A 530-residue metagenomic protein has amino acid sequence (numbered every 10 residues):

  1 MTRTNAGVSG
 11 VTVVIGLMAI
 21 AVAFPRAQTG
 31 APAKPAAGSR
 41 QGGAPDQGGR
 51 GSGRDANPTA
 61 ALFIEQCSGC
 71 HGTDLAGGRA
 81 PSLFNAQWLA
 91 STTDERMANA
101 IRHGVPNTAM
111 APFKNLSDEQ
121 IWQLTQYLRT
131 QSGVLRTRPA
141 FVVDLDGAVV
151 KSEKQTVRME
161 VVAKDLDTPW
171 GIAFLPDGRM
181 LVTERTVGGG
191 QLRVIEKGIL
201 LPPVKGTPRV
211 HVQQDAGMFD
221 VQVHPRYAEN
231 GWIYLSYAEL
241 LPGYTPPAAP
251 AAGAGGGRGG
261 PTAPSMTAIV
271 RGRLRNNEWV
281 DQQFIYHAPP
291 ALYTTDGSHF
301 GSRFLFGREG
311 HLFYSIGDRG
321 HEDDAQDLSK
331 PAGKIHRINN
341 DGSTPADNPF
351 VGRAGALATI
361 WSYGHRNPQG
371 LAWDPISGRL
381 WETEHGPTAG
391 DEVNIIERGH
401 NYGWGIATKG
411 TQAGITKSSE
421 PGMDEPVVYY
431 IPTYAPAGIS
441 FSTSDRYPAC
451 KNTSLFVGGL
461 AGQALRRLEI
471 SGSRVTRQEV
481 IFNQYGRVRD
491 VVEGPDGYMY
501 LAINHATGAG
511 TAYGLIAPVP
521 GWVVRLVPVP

Functional and structural regions predicted by a protein language model:
M1-V8: N-terminal secretory signal peptides that target proteins for export/translocation
G10-A21: Bacterial N-terminal signal peptides
T29-L62, E160, F300, L357: Electrostatic cytochrome c docking/interface patches
S39-A44, G48-R54, G69, D74-R79 (+5 more regions): Extracytoplasmic electron-transfer domains, predominantly the class I c-type cytochrome c fold
I121-W122, L128-D323, G370, R379-E382 (+4 more regions): Acidic, Gly/Ser/Thr-rich repeat motifs that build Ca2+-stabilized beta-propeller blades
R136-R158, W279, S343-R353, W404-G422 (+1 more regions): Blade/loop signatures of beta-propeller domains
A356-E392: Repeat-solenoid scaffold signature
H365, V475-P495: Conserved blade-ending motifs and adjacent loop-strand segments that build the rim/top face of beta-propeller domains
